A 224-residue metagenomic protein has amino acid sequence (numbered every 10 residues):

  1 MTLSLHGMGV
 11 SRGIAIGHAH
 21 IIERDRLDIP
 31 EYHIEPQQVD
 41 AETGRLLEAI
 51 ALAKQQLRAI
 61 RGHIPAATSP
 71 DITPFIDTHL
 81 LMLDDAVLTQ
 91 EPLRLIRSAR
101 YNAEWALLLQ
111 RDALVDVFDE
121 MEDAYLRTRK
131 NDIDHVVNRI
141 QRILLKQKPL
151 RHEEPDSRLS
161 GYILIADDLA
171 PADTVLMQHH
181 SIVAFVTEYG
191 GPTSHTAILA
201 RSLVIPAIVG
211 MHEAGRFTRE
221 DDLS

Functional and structural regions predicted by a protein language model:
M1-S224: Non-catalytic, soluble scaffold/interaction modules
